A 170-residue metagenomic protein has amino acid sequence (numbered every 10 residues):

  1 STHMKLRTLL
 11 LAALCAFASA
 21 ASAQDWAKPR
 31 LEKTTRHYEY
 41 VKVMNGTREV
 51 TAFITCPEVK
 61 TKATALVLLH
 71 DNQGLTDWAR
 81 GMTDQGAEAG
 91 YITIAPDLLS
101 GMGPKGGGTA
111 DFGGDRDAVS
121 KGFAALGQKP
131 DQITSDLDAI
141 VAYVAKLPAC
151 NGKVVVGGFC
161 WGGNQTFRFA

Functional and structural regions predicted by a protein language model:
T2-L10: Bacterial N-terminal signal peptides that target proteins for export
L10-A18: Bacterial N-terminal signal peptides
F17-V43, V50-F53, W161: An N-terminal hydrophobic leader/cap segment in hydrolases
L31, Y40-A149: Serine-hydrolase catalytic machinery in alpha/beta-hydrolase-like enzymes
G81, R168-F169: Active-site signature of alpha/beta-hydrolase-fold catalytic machinery across serine- and Asp/Cys-nucleophile hydrolases
G86, F169-A170: Aromatic pocket-lining residues of Rossmann-like dinucleotide-binding sites
P148-F159: Alpha/beta-hydrolase fold nucleophile elbow
G158-G162, T166: Gly/Ala-rich beta-loop-alpha elbow adjacent to hydrolase catalytic centers
